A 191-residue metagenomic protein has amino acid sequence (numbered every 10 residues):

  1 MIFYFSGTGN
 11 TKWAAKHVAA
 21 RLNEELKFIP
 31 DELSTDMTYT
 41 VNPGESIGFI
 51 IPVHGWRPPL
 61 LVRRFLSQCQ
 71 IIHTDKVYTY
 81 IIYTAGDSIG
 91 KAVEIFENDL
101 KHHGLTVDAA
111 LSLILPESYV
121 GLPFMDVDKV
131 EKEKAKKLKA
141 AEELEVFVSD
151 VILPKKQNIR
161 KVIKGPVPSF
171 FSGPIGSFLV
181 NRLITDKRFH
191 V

Functional and structural regions predicted by a protein language model:
I2, S6-W13, H17-L33, M37-R182: FMN-binding flavodoxin-like domain, especially the glycine-rich phosphate-binding loop
I184-D186: Residue-level signal for pocket-adjacent positions within structured domains
R188-V191: Cysteine-centered iron-sulfur cluster-binding motifs in ferredoxin-type domains/subunits of redox enzymes
